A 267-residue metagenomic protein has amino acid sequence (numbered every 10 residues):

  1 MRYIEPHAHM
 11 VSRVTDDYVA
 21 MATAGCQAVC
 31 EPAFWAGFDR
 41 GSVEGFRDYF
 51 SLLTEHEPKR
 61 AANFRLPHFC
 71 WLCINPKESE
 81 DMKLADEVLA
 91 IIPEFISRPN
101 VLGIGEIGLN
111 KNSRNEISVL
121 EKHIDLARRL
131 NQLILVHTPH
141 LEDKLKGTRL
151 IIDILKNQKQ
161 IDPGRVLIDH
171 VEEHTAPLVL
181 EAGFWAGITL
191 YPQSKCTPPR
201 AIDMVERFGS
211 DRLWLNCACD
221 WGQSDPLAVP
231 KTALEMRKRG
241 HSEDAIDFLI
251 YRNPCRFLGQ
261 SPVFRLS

Functional and structural regions predicted by a protein language model:
M1-E142, K146-I154, V166, H170 (+1 more regions): Mid-domain alpha/beta scaffold segments of enzyme catalytic cores
V14-Y18, K144-D153, A176-A182, C196-V205 (+2 more regions): Histidine/acidic-residue-rich catalytic or RNA/ligand-binding cores of hydrolases and nuclease-related proteins
A28-E31, W185-P192, L266: Short hydrophobic/aromatic-enriched beta-strand-loop microsegments
A33-G37, L190-K195, C219-D220: Short, acidic/turn-prone active-site loops that include or flank metal/cofactor- and phosphate-binding residues
A62-F64, N157-D162, F208-G209, K238-D244: Short helix-capping segments at alpha-helix termini
E78-D86, T189-P198: Active-site glycine- and acidic-residue-rich loops that bind and position anionic ligands or nucleotide-like cofactors
F208-P226, I246: Short acidic/histidine-rich active-site segments
P230-S267: Mid-to-C-terminal alpha-helical segments outside catalytic/metal-binding sites
